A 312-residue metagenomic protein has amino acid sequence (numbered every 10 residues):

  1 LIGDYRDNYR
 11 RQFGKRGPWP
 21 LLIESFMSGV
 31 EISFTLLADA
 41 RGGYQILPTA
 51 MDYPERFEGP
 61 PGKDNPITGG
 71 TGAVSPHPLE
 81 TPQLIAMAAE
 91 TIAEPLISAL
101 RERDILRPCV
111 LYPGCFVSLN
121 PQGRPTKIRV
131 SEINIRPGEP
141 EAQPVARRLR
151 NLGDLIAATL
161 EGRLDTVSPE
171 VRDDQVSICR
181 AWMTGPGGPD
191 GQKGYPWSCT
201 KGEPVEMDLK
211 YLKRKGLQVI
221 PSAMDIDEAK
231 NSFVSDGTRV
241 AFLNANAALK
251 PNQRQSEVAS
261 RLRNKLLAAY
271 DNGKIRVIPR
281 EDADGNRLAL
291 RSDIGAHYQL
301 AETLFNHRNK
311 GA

Functional and structural regions predicted by a protein language model:
L1-Q143: Internal nucleotide-binding/catalytic subdomain
S25, A73-P76, R180-A181, R239-L249: Short, well-ordered beta-strand elements within core beta-sheets of diverse protein domains
T49-P54, M224-D225, L262-L267: Short, solvent-exposed aromatic-acidic interface loops
G59-G62, V167-S168, M224-S232: Short beta-strand/turn micro-motifs at beta-sheet edges
D64-I67, R172, S232-T238: Short, flexible turn/loop "capping" segments at secondary-structure junctions
P82-M87, P189-S198, L249-E257: Short, conserved charged micro-motifs
A89-Y112, N134-R214, Q218, D227-A229 (+1 more regions): Active-site "cap" helix and flanking loop/linker of ATP-utilizing ligase/carboxylase catalytic domains
S235-A312: Generic C-terminus detector
